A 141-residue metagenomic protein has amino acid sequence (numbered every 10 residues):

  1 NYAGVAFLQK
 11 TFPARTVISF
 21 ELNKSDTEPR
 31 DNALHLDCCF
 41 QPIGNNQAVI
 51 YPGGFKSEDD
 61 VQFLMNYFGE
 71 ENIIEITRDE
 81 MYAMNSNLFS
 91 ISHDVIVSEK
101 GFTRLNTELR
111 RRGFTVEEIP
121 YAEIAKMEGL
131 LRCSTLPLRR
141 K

Functional and structural regions predicted by a protein language model:
N1-K141: The feature marks the mature, well-folded catalytic cores of soluble enzymes
